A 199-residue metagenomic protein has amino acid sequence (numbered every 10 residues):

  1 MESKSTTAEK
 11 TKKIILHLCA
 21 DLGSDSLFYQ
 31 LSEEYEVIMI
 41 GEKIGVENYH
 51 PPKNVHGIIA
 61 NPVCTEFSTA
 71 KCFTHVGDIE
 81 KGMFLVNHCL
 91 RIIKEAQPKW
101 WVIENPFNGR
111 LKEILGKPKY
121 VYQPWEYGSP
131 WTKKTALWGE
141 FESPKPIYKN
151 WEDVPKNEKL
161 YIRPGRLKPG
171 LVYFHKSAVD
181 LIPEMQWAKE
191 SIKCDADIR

Functional and structural regions predicted by a protein language model:
M1-R199: Conserved active-site and SAM-binding loop architecture of S-adenosyl-L-methionine-dependent nucleic-acid
